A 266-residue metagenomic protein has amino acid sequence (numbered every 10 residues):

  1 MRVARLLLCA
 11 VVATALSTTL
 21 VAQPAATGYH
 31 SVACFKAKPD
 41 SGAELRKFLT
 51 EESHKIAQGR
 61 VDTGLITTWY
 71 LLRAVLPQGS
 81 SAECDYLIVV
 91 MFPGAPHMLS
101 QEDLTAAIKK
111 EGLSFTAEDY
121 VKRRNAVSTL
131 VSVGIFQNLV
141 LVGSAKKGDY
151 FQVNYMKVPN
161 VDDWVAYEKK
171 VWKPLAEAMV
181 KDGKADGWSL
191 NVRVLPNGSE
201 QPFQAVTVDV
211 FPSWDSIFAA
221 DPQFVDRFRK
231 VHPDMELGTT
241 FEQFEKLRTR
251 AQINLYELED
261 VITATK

Functional and structural regions predicted by a protein language model:
M1-R5: Positively charged n-region of N-terminal signal peptides that target proteins for export
L6-C9, Q252-N254: General helical structural elements
L7-T18: Bacterial N-terminal signal peptides
A22-S114, D119-K266: Short S/T/G/P-rich N-terminal loop/turn motif that feeds into the first structured element of a domain
